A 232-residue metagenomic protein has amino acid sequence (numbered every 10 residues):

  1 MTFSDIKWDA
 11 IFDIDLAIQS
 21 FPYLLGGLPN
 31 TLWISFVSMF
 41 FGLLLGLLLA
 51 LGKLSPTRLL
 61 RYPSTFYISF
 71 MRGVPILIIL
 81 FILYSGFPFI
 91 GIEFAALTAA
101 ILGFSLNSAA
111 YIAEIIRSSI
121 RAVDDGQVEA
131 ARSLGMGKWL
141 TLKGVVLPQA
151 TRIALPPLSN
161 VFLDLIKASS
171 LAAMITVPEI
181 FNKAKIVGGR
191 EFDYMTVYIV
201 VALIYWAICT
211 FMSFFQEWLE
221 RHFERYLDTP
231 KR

Functional and structural regions predicted by a protein language model:
M1-R232: Transmembrane alpha-helices and adjacent helix-loop boundaries
